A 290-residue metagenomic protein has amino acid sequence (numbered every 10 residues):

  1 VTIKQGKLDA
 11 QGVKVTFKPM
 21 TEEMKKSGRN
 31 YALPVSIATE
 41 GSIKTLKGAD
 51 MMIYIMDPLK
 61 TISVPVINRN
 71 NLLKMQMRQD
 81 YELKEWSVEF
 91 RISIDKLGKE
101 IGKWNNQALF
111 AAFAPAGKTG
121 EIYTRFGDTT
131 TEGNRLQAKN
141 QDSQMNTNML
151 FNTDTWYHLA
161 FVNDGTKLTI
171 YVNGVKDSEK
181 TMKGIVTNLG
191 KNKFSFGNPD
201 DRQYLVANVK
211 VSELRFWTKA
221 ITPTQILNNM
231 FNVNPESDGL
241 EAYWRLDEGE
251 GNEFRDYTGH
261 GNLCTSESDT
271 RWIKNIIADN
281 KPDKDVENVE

Functional and structural regions predicted by a protein language model:
T21-A32: Short glycine/proline/serine/threonine-rich loop/turn segments at secondary-structure transition edges
G48-K84, D269-E290: Low-complexity, glycine/proline/serine-rich flexible segments
K60-G133, I221, Q225: Extracellular glycan-recognition modules
V88-I94, L159, F196, L214-F216 (+1 more regions): Short hydrophobic/aromatic patches on beta-strands that form ligand-binding or substrate-lining surfaces
Q137-H158: Short, aromatic/His-centered strand-loop micro-motif at the edge of beta-sheets
D154-N163, L168-I170: Short tryptophan-centered beta-strand motifs in secreted/extracellular beta-sheet-rich domains of glycan-recognition
K180-K210, P235-G239: Flexible glycan-contacting loops in extracellular carbohydrate-active proteins
E213-E290: Extended recognition patches within non-cytosolic domains
